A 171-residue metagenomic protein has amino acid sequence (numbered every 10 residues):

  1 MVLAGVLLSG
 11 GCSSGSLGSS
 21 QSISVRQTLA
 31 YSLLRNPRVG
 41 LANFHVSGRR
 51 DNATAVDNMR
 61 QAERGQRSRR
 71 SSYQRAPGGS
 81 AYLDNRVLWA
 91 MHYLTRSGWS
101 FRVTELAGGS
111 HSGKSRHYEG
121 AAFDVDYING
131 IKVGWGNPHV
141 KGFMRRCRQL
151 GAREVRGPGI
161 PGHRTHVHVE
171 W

Functional and structural regions predicted by a protein language model:
M1, V103-E105: Extended amphipathic secondary-structure runs
V2-L8: Hydrophobic helical h-region of N-terminal Sec-dependent signal peptides in bacterial secretory/periplasmic proteins
G11-C12: N-terminal Sec signal peptide cleavage junction
S20-G98, R102: Active-site acidic/histidine clusters and adjacent loop/turn architecture that either coordinate catalytic ions
A30-Y31, S47, A53-T54, P77-G78 (+2 more regions): Catalytic cores and adjacent binding grooves of peptidoglycan-active enzymes
A107-H111: Short, internal active-site loops enriched in acidic
